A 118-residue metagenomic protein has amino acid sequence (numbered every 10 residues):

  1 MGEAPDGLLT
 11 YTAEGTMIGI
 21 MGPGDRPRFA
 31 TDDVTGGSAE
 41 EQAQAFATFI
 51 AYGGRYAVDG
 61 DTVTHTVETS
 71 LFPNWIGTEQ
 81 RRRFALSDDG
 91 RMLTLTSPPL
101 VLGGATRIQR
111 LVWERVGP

Functional and structural regions predicted by a protein language model:
M1-A51, V58-P118: Lipid interaction determinants
